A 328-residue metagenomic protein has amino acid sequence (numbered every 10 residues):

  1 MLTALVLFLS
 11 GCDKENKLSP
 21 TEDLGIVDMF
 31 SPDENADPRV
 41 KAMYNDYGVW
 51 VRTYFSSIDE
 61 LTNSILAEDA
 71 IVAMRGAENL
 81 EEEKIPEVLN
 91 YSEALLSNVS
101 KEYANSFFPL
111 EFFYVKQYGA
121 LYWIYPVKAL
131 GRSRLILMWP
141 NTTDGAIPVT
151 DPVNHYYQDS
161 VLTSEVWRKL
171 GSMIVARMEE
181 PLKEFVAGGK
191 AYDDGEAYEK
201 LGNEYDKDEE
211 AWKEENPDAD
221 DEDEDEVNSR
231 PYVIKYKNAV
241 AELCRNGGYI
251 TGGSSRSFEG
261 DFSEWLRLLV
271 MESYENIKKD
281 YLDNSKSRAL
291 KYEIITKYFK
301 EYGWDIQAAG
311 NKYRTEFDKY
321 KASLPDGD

Functional and structural regions predicted by a protein language model:
M1-L2: Sec-dependent signal peptide recognition, specifically the positively charged N-region followed immediately by
L7-G11: C-terminal motif of bacterial Sec signal peptides marking the signal peptidase cleavage site
C12-Y103, N284-D328: Acidic/polar, low-complexity intrinsically disordered N-terminal segments immediately downstream of a Sec signal
N79-E87, Y156-E165, G253-S257: Soluble non-cytosolic domains of exported or imported proteins
I85-I136: Auxiliary, metal-adjacent structural segments of Zn-dependent hydrolase domains
I124-S133, L137-N154: Lumenal/extracellular "mature" regions of secretory-pathway glycan-modifying transferases
T143-K190: Active-site recognition of the HExxH zinc-binding catalytic motif
G195-D328: Metalloprotease/metallohydrolase-associated module, dominated by Zn2+-dependent proteases
